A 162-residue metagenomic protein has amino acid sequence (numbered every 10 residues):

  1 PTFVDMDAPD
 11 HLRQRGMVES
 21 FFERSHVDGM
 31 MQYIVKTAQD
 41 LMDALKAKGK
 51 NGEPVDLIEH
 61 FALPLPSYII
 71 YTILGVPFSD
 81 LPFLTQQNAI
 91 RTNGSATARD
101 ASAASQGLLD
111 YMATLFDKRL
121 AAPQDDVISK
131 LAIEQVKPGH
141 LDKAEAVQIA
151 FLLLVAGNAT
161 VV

Functional and structural regions predicted by a protein language model:
P1-I58, S67-T85, A89-S95, R99-A103: Active-site substrate-recognition loop segments, prototypically the cytochrome P450 B′-helix/B-C loop
V4, E23, V27, D117 (+2 more regions): Alpha-solenoid HEAT/Armadillo repeat architecture
L41, L84-G139, A144: Cytochrome P450 catalytic core segment centered on helix I
H60-L63, S67, Y71-T72, Q135-V162: Central I-helix of cytochrome P450 enzymes
